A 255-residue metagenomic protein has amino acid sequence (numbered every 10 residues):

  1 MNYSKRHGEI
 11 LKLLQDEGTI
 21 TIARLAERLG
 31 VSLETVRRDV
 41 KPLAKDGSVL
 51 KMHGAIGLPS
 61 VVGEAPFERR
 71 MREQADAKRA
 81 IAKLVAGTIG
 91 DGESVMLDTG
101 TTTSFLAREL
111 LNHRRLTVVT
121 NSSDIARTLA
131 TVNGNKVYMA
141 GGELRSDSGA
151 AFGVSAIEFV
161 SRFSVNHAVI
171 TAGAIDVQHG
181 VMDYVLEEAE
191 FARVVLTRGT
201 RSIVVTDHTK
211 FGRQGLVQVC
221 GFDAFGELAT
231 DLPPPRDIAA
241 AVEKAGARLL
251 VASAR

Functional and structural regions predicted by a protein language model:
N2-A23, G30, K45, A77 (+1 more regions): Conserved phosphate- and dinucleotide-binding cores of soluble alpha/beta proteins, encompassing both enzyme active
N2-G100, A107-R115, V119, S123-I125 (+1 more regions): HTH-adjacent hinge/linker in prokaryotic transcriptional regulators
